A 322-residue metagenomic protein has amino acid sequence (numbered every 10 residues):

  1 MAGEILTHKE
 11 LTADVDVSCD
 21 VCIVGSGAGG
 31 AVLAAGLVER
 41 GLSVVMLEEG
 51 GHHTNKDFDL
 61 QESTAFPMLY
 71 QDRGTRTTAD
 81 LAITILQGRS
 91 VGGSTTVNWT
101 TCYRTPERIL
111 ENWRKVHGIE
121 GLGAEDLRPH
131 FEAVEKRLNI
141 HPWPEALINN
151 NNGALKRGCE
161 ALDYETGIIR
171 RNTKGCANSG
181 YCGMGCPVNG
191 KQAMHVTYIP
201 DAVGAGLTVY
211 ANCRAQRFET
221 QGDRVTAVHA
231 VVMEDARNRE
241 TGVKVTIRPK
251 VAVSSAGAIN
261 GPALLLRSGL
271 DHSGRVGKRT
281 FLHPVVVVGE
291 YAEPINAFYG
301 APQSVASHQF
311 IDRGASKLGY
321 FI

Functional and structural regions predicted by a protein language model:
M1-V21, E39-R40, A79: Extreme N-terminal leader/targeting segments of oxidoreductases
V15-C19, R239-V251, S255: Core beta-strand elements of the Rossmann-like FAD/NAD(P) dinucleotide-binding domain in flavoenzyme oxidoreductases
V21-M46: N-terminal Rossmann-like FAD-binding beta1-loop-alpha1 element of flavoenzymes
L42, E49-V97, T105-R108, N152-G158: N-terminal FAD cofactor-binding segment of flavoenzymes
G88-N178, G289: Rossmann-like flavin
W143-N152, G183-D201, Y210-N212: Short beta-strand to alpha-helix junction loop
R170-N172, A211-T226, V231-E234: A conserved short coil-to-beta-strand element within the FAD-binding core of flavoproteins
K250-I322: Mid-to-C-terminal "cap/lid" subdomains and adjacent gly/pro-rich loops that border and regulate access to redox
